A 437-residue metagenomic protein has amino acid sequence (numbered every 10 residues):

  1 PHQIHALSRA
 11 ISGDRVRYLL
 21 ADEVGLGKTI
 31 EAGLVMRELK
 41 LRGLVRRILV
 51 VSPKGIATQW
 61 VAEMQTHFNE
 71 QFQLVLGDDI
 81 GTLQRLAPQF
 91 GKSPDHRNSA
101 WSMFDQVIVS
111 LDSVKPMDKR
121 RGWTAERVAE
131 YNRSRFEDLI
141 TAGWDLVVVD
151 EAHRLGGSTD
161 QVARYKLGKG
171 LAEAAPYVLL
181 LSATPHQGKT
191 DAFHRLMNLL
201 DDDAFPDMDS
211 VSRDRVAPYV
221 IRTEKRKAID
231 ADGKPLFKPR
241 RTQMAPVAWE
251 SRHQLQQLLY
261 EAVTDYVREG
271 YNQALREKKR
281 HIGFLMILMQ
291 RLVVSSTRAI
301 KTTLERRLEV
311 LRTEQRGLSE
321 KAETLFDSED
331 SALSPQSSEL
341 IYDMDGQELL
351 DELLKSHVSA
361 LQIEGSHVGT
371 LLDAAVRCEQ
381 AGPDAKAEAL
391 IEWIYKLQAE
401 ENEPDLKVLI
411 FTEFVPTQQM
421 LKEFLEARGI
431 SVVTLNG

Functional and structural regions predicted by a protein language model:
P1-A21: Conserved pre-motif I regulatory segment
Y18-L19, E31-A62, A174-A175, E401-P404: Conserved SF1/SF2 helicase motif Ia
E31, V35, A192, A389: Hydrophobic positions on the alpha1 helix immediately C-terminal to the Walker A/P-loop
L44-F68, F72, L76, Q187-T190 (+1 more regions): Conserved Walker A/P-loop ATP-binding site and its immediately adjacent core in helicase/helicase-like ATPase domains
A57-A87, L200-D203, F424, G429: Conserved helix-turn-beta segment of the N-terminal RecA-like "Helicase ATP-binding" lobe in SF1/SF2 helicases
V75-L86, L111-K115, Q161, T412-V415 (+1 more regions): Conserved helicase motor
H96-R121, V128-V147, R154-P176, L180-H186 (+1 more regions): Inter-lobe coupling linker of SF2 helicases/translocases
K238-S251, T302-G437: Conserved Helicase C-terminal RecA-like lobe
